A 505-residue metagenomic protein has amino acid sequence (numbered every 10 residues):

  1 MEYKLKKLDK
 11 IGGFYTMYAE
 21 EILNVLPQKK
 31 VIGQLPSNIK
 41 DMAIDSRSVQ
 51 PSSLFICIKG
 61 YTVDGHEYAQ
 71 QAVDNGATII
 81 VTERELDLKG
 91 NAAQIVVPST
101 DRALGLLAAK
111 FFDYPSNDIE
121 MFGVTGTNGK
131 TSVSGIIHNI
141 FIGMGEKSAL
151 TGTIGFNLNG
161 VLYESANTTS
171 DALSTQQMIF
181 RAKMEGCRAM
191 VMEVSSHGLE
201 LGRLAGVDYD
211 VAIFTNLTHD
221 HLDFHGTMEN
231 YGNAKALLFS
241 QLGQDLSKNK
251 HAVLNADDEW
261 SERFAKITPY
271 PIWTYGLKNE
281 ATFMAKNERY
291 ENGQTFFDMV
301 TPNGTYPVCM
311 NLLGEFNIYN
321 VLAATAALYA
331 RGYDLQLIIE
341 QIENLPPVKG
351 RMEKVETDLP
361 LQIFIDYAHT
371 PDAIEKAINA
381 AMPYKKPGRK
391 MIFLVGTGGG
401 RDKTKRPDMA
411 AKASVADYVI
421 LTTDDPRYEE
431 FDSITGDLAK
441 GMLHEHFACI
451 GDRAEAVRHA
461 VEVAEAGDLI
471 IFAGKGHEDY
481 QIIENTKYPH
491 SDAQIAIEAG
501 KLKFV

Functional and structural regions predicted by a protein language model:
M1-K30, P51-L54, N303, A323-Q336 (+2 more regions): ATP-dependent carboxylate-amine ligase
M1-L106, K110, E259, A281-M284 (+6 more regions): N-terminal leader/targeting and accessory segments in enzymes
D9-G12, L23, L104-A256, W260-T268 (+2 more regions): Phosphate-binding loop of NTP-binding sites
E21, L86-N91, V211-I363, A439-L443 (+1 more regions): Acidic, Mg2+-coordinating active-site environments of NTP-dependent enzymes
K29, G90-P98, Y163-A166, P269-G276: Active-site regions of enzymes building and remodeling cell-envelope glycoconjugates
I32-M42, L104-L107, S170-L173, M192-G198 (+4 more regions): Short gly/ser/thr-rich secondary-structure transition/capping motifs
T82-E85, V194, N216, A256 (+2 more regions): Short secondary-structure boundary segments
